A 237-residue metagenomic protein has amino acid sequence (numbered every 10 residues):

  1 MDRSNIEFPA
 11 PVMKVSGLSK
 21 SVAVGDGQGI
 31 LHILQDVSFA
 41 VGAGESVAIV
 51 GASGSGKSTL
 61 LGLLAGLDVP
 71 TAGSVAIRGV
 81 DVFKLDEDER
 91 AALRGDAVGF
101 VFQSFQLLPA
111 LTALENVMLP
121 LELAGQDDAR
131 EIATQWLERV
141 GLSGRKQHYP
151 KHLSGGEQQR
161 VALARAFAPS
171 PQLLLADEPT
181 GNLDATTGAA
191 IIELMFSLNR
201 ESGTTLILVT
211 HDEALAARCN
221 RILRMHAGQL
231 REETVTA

Functional and structural regions predicted by a protein language model:
M1-S21, R231-A237: ABC-family P-loop ATPase nucleotide-binding domain
P11-M13, L18-M225: ABC family nucleotide-binding domain
I222-T234: H-loop (His-switch) and adjacent beta-strand-loop-beta switch element of ABC-type ATPase nucleotide-binding domains
